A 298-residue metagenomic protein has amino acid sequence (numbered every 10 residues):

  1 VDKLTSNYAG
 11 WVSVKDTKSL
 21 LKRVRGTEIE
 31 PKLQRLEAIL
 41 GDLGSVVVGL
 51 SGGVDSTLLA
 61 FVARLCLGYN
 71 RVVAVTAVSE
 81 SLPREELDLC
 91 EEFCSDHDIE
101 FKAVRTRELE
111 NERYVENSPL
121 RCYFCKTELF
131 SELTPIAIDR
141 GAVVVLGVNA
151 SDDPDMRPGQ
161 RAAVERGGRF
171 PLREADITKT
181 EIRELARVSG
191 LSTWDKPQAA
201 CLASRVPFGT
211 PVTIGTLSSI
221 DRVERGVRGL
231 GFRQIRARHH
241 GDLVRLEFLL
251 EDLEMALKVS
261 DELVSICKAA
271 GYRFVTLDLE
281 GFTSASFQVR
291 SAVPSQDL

Functional and structural regions predicted by a protein language model:
T5-V188, G229, V244, E262-Y272 (+4 more regions): ATP-dependent adenylation/nucleotidyltransferase module used to activate substrates
E28, N117, R121, V212-G215 (+1 more regions): Alpha-helix N-cap and loop-to-helix initiation/capping positions
L33, F130, T213-I220, A256-D261: Generic alpha-helical secondary structure
R173-K179, R183-V227, G231-I235: Mid-to-C-terminal catalytic subdomains of enzymes that bind/position adenosyl phosphate moieties or nucleic-acid
Q198-T210, H240, R245, E280-F287: Flexible glycine/acidic-rich beta-alpha junction loops that bind and position SAM and/or redox cofactors in anaerobic
P211-L217, L249-E254, F287-V293: Short glycine/threonine-rich loop-to-helix capping motif typified by GTGT followed within a few residues by an Asp-Pro
R233-H240, D278: C-terminal boundary motif of the adenylate-forming
H239-G241, R245-L257: A short interface-forming secondary-structure element
